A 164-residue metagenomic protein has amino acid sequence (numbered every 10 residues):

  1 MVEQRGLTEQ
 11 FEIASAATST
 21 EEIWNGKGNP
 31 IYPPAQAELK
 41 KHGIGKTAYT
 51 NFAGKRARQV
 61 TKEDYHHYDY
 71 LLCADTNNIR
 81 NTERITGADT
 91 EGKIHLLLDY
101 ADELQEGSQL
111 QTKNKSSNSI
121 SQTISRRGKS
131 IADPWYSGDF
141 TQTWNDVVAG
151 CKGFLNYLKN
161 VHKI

Functional and structural regions predicted by a protein language model:
M1-Y68, L158-I164: Conserved active-site segments centered on acidic
G28-Y32, D75, C151: A structural signal for well-ordered alpha-helical scaffolds and beta->alpha junctions
T50-F52, C73-T76: A short linear-motif detector with a strong N-terminal bias
Y70, T76-I164: Phosphate-binding/catalytic loops
